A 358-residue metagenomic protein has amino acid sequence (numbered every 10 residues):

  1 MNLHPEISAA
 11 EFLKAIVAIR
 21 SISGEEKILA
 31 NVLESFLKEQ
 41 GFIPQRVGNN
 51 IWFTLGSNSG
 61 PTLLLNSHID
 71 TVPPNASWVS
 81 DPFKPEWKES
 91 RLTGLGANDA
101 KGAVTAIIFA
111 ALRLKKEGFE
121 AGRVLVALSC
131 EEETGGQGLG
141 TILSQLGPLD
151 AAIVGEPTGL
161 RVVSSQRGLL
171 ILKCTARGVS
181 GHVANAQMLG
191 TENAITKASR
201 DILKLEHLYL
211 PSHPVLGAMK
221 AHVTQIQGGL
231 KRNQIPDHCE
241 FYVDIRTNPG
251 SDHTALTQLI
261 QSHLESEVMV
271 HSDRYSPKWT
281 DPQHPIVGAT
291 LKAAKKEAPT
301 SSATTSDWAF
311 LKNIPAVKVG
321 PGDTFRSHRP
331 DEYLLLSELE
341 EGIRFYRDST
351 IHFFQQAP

Functional and structural regions predicted by a protein language model:
M1-P74, S90, H238-Y242, L256-S262 (+2 more regions): N-terminal helical capping/dimerization or prosegment-like subdomains of hydrolases acting on amide or phosphate bonds
H4, K173-P358: Metal-dependent amide/peptide-bond hydrolase catalytic core, centered on the "pita-bread" metallohydrolase fold
L33, V104-L114, I142, A198-I202 (+2 more regions): Buried hydrophobic packing segments
T62-L125: Active-site metal-coordination/substrate-binding segment of hydrolases, especially metallo-dependent peptidases
T62-L64, L92, D150-V154, K173 (+1 more regions): Short glycine-aspartate micro-motif
S67, L128, I153-G155, V243 (+1 more regions): Active-site flanking residues adjacent to catalytic metal/cofactor-binding acidic residues
I69, E132, P157, V183 (+1 more regions): Active-site metal-binding loops of divalent metal-dependent hydrolases
A100-I171, T175, H213, P358: Acidic/histidine-rich catalytic neighborhood of metal-dependent amide-processing enzymes
